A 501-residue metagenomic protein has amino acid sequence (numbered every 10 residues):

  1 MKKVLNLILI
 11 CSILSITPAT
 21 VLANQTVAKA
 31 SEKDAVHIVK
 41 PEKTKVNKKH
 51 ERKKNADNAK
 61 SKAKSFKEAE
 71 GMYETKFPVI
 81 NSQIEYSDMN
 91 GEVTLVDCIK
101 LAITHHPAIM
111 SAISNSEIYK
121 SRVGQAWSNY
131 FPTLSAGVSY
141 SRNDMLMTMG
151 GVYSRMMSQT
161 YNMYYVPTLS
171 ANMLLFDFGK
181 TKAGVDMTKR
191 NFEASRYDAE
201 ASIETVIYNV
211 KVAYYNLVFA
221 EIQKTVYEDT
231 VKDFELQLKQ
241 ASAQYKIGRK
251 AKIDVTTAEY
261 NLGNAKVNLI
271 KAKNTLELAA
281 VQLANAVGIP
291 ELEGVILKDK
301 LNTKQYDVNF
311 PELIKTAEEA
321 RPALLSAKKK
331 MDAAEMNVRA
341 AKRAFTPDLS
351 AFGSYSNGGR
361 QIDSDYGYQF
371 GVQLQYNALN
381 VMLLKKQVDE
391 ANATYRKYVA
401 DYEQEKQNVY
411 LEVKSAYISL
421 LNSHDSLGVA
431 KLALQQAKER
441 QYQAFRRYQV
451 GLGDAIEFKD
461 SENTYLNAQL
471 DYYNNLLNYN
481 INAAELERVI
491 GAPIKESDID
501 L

Functional and structural regions predicted by a protein language model:
I8-I16: Bacterial N-terminal signal peptides
L22-E68, M72, N81-D88, D471-L501: Acidic, low-complexity, intrinsically disordered peripheral segments
V46, N55, S61, P78 (+9 more regions): Periplasmic alpha-helical coiled-coil/stalk elements that build and connect Gram-negative outer-membrane
K48-K49, K53-K54, V79-G91, G137-M173 (+4 more regions): Small/polar, glycine/serine/threonine/aspartate-rich low-complexity segments that form flexible
D88, D97-H105, E259, I289-A351 (+1 more regions): Amphipathic alpha-helical coiled-coil scaffold segments and their short linker/junction regions
P107-N129, N172-M173, K180-Y215, F219-D229 (+9 more regions): Extended amphipathic coiled-coil alpha-helical segments
P132, L175-D177, P347, N377-N380: Outer-membrane beta-barrel proteins
Y245-R249, Y448-L452, V489: A short glycine-centered flexible hinge/capping loop motif at secondary-structure junctions
